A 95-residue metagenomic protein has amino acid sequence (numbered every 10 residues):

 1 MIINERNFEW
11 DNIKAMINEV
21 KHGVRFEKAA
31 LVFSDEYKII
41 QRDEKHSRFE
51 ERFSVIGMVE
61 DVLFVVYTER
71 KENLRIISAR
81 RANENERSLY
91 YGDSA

Functional and structural regions predicted by a protein language model:
M1-A95: Ribonuclease/tRNase effector modules and their secretory precursors
